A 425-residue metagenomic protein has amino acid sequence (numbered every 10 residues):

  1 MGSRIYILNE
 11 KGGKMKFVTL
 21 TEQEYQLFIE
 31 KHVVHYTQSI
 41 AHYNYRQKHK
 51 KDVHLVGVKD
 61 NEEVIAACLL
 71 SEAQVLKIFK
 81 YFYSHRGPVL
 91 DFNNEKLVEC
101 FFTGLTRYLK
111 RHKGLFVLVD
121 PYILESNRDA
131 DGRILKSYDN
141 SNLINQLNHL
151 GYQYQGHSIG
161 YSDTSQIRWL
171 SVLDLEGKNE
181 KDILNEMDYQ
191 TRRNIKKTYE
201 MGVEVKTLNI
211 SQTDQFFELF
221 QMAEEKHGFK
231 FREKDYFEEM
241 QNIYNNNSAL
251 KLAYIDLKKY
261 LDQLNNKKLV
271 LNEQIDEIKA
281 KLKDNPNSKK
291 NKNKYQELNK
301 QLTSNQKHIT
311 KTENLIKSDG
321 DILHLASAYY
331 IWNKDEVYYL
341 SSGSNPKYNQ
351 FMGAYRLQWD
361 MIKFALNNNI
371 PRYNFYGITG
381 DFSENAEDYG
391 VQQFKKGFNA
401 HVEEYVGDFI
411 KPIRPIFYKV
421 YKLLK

Functional and structural regions predicted by a protein language model:
G2-K14: Short, Lys/Arg-enriched N-terminal segments with co-localized hydrophobic residues within the first ~10-30 amino acids
F17-N61, I65-I78, Y152-T164, D174-Y348: A conserved beta-strand-loop-helix scaffold within acyl/acetyltransferase catalytic domains
Q26-L27, H54-L55, G377-K425: C-terminal catalytic domain of photolyase/cryptochrome flavoproteins, centering on the FAD-binding pocket
F79-D163, L325-A326, W332-F398: Acyl-donor binding region in acyl/amide transferases
D120, S158, N209, D235 (+2 more regions): Short loop/turn and capping residues at structural boundaries
Q166-R168: Short Gly/Ser/Thr- and Asp/Glu-enriched loop/turn motifs at secondary-structure junctions
